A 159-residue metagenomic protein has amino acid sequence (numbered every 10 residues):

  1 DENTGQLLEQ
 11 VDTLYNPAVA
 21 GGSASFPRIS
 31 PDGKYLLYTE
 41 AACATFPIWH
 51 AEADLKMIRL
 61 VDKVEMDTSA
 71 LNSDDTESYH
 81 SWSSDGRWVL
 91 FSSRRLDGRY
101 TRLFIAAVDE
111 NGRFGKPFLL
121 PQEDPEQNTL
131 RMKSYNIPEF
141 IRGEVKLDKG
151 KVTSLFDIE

Functional and structural regions predicted by a protein language model:
D1-E159: Sequence signature of WD/YWTD-type beta-propeller architectures
